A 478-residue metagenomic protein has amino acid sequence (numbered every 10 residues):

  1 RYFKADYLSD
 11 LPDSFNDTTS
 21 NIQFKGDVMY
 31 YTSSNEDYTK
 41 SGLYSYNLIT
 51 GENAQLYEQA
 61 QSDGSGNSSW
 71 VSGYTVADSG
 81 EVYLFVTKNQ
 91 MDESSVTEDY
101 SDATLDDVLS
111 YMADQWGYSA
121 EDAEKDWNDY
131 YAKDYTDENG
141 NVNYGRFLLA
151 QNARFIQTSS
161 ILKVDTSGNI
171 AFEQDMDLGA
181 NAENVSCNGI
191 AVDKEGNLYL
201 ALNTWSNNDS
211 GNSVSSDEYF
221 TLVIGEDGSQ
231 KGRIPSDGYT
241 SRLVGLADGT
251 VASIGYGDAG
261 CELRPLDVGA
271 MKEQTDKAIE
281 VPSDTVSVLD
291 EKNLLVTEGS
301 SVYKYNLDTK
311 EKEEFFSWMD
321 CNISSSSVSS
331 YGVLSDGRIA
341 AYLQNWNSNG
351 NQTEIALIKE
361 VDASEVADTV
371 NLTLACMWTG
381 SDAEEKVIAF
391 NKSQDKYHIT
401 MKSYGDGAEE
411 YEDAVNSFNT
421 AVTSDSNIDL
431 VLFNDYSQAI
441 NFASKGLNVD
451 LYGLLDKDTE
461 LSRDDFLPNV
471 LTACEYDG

Functional and structural regions predicted by a protein language model:
R1-G26, Y30-E36, Y44, G73-Y74 (+10 more regions): Conserved N-terminal structural module of periplasmic/extracytoplasmic solute-binding proteins
R1-K25, S33, Y38-Y44, N53 (+5 more regions): Sequence signature of WD/YWTD-type beta-propeller architectures
K40-G42, I156-T158, S216-E218, G260 (+1 more regions): A detector of repeated loop/turn-to-beta-strand junctions in beta-rich toroidal repeat architectures
Y44-N47, R154-G168, F220-G225: Beta-propeller blade signature
Y57-N67, N169-E183, M319-C321: Surface-exposed loop and turn segments in beta-propeller and other repeat-based domains that flank or scaffold
T87-G117, K125, D137-R154, T204-V214: Short, conserved, GDST-rich strand-edge loop motifs in beta-rich repeat architectures
Y436-G478: Hinge/lid segment of periplasmic solute-binding proteins
